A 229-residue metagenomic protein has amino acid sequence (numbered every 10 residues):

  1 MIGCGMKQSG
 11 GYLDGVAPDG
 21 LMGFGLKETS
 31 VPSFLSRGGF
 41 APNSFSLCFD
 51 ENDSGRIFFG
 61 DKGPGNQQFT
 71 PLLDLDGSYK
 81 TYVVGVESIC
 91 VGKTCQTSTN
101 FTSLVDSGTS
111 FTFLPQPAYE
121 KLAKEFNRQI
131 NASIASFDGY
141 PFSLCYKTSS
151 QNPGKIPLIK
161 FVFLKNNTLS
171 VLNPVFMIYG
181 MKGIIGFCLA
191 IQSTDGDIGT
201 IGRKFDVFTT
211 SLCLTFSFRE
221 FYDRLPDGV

Functional and structural regions predicted by a protein language model:
M1-V229: Active-site or ligand-binding cleft "flap/edge" segments
